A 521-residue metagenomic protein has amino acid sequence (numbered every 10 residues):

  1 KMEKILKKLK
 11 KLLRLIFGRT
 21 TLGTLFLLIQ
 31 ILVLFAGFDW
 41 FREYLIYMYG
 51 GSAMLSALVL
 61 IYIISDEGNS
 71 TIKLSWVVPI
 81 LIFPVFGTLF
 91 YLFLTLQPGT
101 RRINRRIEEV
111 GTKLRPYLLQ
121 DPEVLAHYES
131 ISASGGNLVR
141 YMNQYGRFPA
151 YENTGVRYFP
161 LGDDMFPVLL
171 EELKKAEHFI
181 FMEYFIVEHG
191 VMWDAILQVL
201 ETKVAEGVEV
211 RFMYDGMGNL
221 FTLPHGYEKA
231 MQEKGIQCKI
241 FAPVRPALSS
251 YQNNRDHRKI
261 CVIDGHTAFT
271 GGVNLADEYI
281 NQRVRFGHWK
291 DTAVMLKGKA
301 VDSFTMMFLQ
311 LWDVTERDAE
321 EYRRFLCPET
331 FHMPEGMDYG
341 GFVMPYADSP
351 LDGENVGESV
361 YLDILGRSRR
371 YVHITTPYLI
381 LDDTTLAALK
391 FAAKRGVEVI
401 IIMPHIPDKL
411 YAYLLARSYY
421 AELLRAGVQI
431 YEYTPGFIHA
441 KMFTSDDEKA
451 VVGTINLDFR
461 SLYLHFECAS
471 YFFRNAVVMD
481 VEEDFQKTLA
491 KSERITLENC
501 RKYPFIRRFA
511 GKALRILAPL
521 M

Functional and structural regions predicted by a protein language model:
K1-S359, D363, R367, P407 (+6 more regions): N-terminal localization/anchoring segments of enzymes in phospholipid and broader phosphate metabolism
R369-H373: ABC-type nucleotide-binding domain
T375-T376, M403, Y433, V452-G453: Thr-Gly-centered strand-to-loop micro-motif
Y378-I400, P404, K409: Helical hairpin unit composed of two closely spaced alpha helices linked by a short loop
T384-L386, Y413-L415, S445: Histidine/acidic-residue-rich catalytic or RNA/ligand-binding cores of hydrolases and nuclease-related proteins
A388-A392, S418, Q486-K487: Short, solvent-exposed amphipathic alpha-helical segments in soluble enzyme and RNA/protein-processing domains
K441: Catalytic-core elements of nucleic-acid end-processing and repair enzymes
